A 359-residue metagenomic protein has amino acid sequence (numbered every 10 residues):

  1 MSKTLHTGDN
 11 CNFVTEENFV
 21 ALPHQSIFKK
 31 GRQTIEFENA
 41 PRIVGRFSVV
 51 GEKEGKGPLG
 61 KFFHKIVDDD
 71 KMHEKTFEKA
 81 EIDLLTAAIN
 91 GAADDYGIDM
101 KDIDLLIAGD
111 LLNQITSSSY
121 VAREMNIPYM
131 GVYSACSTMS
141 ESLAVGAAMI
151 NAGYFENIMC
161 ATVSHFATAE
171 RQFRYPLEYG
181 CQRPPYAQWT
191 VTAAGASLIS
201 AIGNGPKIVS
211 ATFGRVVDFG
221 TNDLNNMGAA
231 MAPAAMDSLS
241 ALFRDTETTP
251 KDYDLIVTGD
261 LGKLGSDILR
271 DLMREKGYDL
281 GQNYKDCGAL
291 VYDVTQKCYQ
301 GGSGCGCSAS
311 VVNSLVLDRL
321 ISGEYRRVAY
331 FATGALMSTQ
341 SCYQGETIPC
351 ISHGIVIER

Functional and structural regions predicted by a protein language model:
T4-E78, P176-A241, D245-T248, Y278-C298 (+2 more regions): Condensing-enzyme catalytic core mediating Claisen C-C bond formation in acyl metabolism
I43, E78-A135, D252-D267: Conserved beta-ketoacyl condensing-enzyme motif
E54-K56, S117-S119, A169-R174, T221 (+2 more regions): Short acidic, glycine/serine/threonine-rich loops at helix termini
E81-G97, V145, A230-D245, V311-V316: Short, well-ordered amphipathic alpha-helical segments that serve as non-catalytic structural scaffolds within diverse
G109-Q114, C136-S137, T162-T168, G214-R215 (+1 more regions): Acidic, glycine-rich active-site loops and adjacent beta-strand->loop/helix elements that engage anionic groups
Y133-C160, I199, S303-E324: Active-site-proximal alpha-helical scaffold in enzymes
A234, S240-L272: Long, repeat-rich segments with strong aromatic
V257-V316: Internal helical hairpin/lid segments
